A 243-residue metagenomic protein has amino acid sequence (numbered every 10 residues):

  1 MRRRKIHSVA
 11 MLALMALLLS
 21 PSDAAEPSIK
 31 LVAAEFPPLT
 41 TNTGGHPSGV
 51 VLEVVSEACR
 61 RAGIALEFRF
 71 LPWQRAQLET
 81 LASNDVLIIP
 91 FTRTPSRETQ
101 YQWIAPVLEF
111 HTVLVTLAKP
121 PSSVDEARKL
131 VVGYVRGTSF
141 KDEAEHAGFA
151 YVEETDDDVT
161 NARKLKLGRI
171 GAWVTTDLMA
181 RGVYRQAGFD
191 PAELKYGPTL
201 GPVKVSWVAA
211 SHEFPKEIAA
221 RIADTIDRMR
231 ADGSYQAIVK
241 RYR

Functional and structural regions predicted by a protein language model:
A25-P95, T99, D232: Extracytoplasmic small-molecule ligand-binding "clamshell" domains of the periplasmic binding protein/Venus flytrap
A33-E35, E109-V113, F189-A223: Periplasmic-binding protein-like
L52-R61, K129-V131, T138, V208-R241: Extended ligand-binding regions for polar small-molecule ligands
A65, D142-D156, P191-A192, I226-R243: Ligand-binding clefts/hinges and TM-proximal coupling segments of bilobed small-molecule sensing domains
A65-P72, Y134, A150-D157, N161-K164 (+1 more regions): Short beta-strand-to-loop elements that line the ligand-binding cleft of bilobed periplasmic-binding protein-like
R69-F70, Q74-V86, E126, H146 (+2 more regions): Short helices/loops that flank or line small-molecule/ion binding pockets
L78, F91-T99, G171-A192, G197-P202: A ligand-binding cleft/hinge motif common to bilobed small-molecule-binding domains
V115-V132: Flexible hinge/capping segments at coil-to-helix
